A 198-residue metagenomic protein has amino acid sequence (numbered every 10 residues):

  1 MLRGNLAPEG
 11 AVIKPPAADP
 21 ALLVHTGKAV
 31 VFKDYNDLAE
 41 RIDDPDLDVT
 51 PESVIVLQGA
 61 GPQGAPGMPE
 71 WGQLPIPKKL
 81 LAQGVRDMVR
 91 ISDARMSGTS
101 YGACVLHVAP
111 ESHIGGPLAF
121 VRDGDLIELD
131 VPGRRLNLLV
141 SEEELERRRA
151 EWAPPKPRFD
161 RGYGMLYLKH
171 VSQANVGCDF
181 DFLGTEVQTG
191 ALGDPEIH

Functional and structural regions predicted by a protein language model:
M1-H198: Feature captures the catalytic cores and cofactor-binding loops of soluble hydro-lyases/lyases that act on carboxylate
